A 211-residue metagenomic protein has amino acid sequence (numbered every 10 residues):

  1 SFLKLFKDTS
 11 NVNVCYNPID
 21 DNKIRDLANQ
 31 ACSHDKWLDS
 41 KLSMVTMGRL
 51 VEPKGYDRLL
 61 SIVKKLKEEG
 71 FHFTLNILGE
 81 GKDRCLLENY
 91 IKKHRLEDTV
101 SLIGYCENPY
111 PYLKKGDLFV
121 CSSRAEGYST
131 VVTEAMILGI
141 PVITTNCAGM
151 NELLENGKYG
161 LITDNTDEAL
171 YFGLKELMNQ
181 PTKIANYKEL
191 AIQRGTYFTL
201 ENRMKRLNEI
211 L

Functional and structural regions predicted by a protein language model:
P18: Carbohydrate-associated surface elements
L42-K65, F71, K82-E88, T130: A conserved mid-protein helix/loop that constitutes part of the nucleotide-sugar donor-binding site
E88-G104: Nucleotide-activated donor-binding/catalytic signature segment of Leloir-type glycosyltransferases, i.e., the conserved
Y105, R124: Aromatic "clamp/platform" in nucleotide-sugar-dependent glycosyltransferases that forms part of the donor/acceptor
T133-E134, C147-G157, L161-I162: Short acidic/histidine- and often glycine-rich active-site loop of Leloir-type glycosyltransferases that engages
P141-T144: Short hydrophobic beta-strand element within catalytic cores of glycosyltransferases and related nucleotide-activated
N156-D167, E176-P181: Conserved acidic donor-binding segment of nucleotide-sugar-dependent glycosyltransferases
E176, K183-Y197: A short, well-ordered alpha-helix in the C-terminal region of glycosyltransferases
